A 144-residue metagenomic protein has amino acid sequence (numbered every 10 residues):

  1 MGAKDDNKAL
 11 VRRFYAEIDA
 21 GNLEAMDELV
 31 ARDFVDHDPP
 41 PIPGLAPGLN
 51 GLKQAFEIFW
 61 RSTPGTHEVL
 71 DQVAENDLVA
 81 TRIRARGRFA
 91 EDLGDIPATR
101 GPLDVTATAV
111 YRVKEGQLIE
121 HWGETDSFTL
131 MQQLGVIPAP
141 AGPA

Functional and structural regions predicted by a protein language model:
M1-A144: C-terminal and inter-domain tail/linker signature
